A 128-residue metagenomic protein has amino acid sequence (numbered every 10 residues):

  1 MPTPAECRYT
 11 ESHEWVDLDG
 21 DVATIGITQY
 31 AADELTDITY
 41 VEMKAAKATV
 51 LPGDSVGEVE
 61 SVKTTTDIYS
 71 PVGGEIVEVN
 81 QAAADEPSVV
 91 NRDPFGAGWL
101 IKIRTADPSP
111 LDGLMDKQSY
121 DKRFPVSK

Functional and structural regions predicted by a protein language model:
M1-S55, S88, R92-K128: Acidic, low-complexity mobile loops and tails
H13-W15, V59, I68, I76: Conserved hydrophobic positions within beta-strands
L18, S61-V62, P71, A106: A short, compositionally biased micro-patch
T49, D67, G73-E75: Beta-solenoid/beta-rich acyl/carboxylate-transfer cores
S61-T64, Q81: Short, conserved catalytic or interaction motifs in soluble domains
K63, Y69-P71, F95-G98: Short connector loops at helix/strand junctions that flank enzyme active sites, especially segments positioning acidic
G73, V77-E78, A84-D85, N91: Charged, amphipathic alpha-helical coiled-coil/dimerization segments
